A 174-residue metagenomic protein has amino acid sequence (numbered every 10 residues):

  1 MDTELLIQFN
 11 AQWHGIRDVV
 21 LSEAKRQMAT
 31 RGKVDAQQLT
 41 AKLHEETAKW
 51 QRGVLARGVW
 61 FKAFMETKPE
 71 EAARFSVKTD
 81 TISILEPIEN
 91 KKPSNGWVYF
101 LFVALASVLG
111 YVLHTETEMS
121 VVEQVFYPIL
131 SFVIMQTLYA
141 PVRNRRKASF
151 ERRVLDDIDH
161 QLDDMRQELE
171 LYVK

Functional and structural regions predicted by a protein language model:
M1, K68-P69, L169, V173-K174: Generic low-polarity alpha-helical segments
M1-K62: N-terminal, intrinsically disordered, low-complexity segments that immediately precede the first transmembrane helix
W13, D159-K174: Cytosolic juxtamembrane regulatory segments of multi-pass membrane proteins
K33, T67-E70, Q124: Exposed regions on extracellular, virion, or secretory-pathway luminal proteins
A48, D80-I82, E118: N-terminal compositionally biased, intrinsically disordered segments and leader/signal-like regions
R52-W97, R153, D157-M165: Membrane-proximal, non-transmembrane alpha-helical segments
P87-D157: Transmembrane alpha-helical hairpins and terminal membrane-anchor modules
